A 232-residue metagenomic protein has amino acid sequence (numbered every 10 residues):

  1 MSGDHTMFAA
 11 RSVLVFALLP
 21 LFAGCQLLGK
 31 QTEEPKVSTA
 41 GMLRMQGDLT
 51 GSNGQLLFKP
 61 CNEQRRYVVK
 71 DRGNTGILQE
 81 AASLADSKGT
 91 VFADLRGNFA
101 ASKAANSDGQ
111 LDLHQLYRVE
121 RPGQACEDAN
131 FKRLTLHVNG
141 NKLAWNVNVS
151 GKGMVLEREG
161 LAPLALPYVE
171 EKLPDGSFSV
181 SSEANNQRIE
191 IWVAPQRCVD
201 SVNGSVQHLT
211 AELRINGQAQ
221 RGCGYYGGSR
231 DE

Functional and structural regions predicted by a protein language model:
L21-G24: C-terminal motif of bacterial Sec signal peptides marking the signal peptidase cleavage site
Q26-L28: Bacterial signal peptide processing site
S38-K59, G97: Structural detector for short beta-strands of small beta-barrel domains
M45-L49, N53, P122-W145: Tryptophan-anchored aromatic micro-motifs
G47, A85-Q110: Flexible glycine-rich surface loops and low-complexity tracts that mediate binding to linear polymers
C61-G73, N139-W192: Central antiparallel beta-sheet cores of small beta-barrel/beta-sandwich binding domains
A100-D128: OB-fold/S1-family single-stranded nucleic acid-binding modules
S102-D108, D200-G204, T210-G222: Short, exposed beta-strand-loop hairpins at the edges of beta-sheets in extracellular/periplasmic proteins
